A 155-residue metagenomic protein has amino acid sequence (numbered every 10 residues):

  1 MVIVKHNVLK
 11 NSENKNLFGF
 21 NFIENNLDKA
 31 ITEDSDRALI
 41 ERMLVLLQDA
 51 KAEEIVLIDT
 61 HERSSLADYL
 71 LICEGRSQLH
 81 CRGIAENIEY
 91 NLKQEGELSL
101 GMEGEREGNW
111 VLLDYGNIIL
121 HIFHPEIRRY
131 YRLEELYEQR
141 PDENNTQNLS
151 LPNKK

Functional and structural regions predicted by a protein language model:
V2-L57, E62, L79-G83, Y90 (+2 more regions): Long, contiguous binding/interaction regions
A52-E54, G96-S99: A generic structural signal for alpha->beta connector loops
V56-S65, L100-N117: Glycine/charge-rich, flexible interdomain linkers and switch-proximal surface loops that mediate coupling
A67-Y69: Short amphipathic alpha-helical segments
I72-E74: Short hydrophobic/aromatic beta-strand micro-patches that form the beta-sheet surface supporting nucleotide- or nucleic
S77, R82-Y90, Q94-E97, L112: Compact, glycine-rich, soluble single-domain proteins
